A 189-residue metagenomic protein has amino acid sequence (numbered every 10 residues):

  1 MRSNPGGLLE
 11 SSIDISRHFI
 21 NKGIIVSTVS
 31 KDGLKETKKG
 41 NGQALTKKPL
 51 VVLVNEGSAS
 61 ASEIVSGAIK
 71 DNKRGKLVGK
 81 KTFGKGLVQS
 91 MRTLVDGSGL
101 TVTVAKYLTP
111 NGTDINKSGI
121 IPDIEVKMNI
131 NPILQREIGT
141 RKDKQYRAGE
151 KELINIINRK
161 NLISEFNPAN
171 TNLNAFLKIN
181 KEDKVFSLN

Functional and structural regions predicted by a protein language model:
P5-S60, L87-R92, L108: Gly/Ser/Thr-rich loop/hinge elements
L9-S16, K47-L50, S62-S66, K70 (+2 more regions): Extracytoplasmic/secreted envelope proteins and their assembly/folding machinery, especially bacterial periplasmic
D32-G33, V78-V88, F166-N167: Short catalytic/ligand-gating loop segments at beta-alpha or beta-beta junctions within enzyme catalytic domains
V54, V104-K106, M128: Flexible glycine-/small-residue-rich
G57-A59, N72-K85: Short, well-structured beta-strand/strand-turn elements
D96, T101-A105: Short acidic, Pro/Gly- and aromatic-enriched capping/linker segments at domain boundaries
T113-N189: Conserved functional hotspot residues or short segments at active or partner-binding sites across diverse domains
